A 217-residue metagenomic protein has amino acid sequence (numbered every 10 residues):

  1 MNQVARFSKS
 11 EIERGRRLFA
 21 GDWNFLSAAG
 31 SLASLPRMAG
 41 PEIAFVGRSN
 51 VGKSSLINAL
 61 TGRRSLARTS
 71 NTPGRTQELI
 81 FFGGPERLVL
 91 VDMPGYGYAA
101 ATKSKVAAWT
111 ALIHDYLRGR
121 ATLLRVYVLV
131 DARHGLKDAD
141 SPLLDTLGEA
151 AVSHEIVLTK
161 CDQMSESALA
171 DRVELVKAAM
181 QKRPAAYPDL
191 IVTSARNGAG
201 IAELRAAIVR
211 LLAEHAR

Functional and structural regions predicted by a protein language model:
M1-A100, A213-H215: Conserved G1/Walker A P-loop phosphate-binding module
R17-L32, Q163-R217: Canonical P-loop GTPase G-domain recognition
A33-M38, P73-I80, P94-L124, A132-T146: Switch II of P-loop NTPase G domains
G40-E42, G83-G84, A107, D115 (+3 more regions): General N-terminal targeting signals
I43-V51, S55-N58, G62, R68 (+6 more regions): Structured catalytic cores of enzymes that bind and process phosphorylated ligands/cofactors
V46, S65-L66, N71, K103-S104 (+6 more regions): Alpha-helix boundary/interfacial micro-motifs
R75, L88, G95-Y98, R133-L136 (+2 more regions): Conserved nucleotide-binding/hydrolysis micro-motifs of P-loop NTPases
A111-P188: Conserved C-terminal guanine-recognition region of P-loop GTPase G domains, centered on the G4
